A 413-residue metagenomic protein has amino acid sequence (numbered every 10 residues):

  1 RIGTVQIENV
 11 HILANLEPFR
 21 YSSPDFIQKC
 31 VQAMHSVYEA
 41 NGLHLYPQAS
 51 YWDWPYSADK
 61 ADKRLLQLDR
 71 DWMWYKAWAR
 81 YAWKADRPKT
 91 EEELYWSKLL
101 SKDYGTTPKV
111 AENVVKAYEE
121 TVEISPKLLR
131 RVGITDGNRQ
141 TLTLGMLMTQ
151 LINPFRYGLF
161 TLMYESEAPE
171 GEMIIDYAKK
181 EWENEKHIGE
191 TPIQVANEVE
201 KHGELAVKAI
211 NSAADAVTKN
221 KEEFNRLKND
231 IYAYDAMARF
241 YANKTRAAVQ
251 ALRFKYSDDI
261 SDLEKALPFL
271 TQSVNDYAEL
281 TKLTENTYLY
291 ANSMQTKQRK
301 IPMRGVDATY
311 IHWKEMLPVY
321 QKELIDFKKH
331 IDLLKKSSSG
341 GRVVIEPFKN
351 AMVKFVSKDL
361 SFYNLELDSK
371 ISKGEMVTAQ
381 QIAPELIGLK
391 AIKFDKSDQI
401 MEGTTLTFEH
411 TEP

Functional and structural regions predicted by a protein language model:
I2-I27: Active-site clefts of carbohydrate-active enzymes
T4-Q6, A40-H44: Beta-sheet entry/capping signal
H11-A14, P47-A49, E412: Short, flexible loop/turn elements at secondary-structure junctions
R20, D25-A33, M401-L406: Short alpha-helical segments and helix-capping/turn motifs at coil-helix boundaries
A33-M34, W52: Long, charge-dense accessory insertions within large macromolecular proteins
S36-N41, T411-E412: Short, well-ordered loop/turn elements at secondary-structure boundaries
P47-D53, K60-H312, M316-R342: C-terminal non-catalytic alpha-helical accessory regions
R342-P413: N-terminal/edge-of-domain interface segments
